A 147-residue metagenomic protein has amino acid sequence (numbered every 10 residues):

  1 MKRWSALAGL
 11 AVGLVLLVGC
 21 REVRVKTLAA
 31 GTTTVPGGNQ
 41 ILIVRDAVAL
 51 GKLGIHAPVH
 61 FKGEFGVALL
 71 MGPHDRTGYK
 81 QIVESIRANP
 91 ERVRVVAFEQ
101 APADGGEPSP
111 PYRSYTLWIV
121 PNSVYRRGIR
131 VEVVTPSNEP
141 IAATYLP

Functional and structural regions predicted by a protein language model:
M1-A8: Bacterial N-terminal signal peptides that target proteins for export
A8-L16: Bacterial N-terminal signal peptides
V18-P147: Exposed, flexible binding/inhibitory loops of compact, secreted disulfide-stabilized domains
